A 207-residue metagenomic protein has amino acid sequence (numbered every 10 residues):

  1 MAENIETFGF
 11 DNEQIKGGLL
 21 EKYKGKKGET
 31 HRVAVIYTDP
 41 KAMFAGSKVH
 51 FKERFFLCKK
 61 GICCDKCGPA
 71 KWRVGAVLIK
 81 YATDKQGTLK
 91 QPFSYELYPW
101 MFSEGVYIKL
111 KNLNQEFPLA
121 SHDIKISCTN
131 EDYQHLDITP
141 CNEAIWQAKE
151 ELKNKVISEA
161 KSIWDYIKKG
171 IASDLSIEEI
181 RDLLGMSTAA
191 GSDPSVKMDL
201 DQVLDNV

Functional and structural regions predicted by a protein language model:
M1-E116, K161-K197, D201-V207: OB-fold ssDNA-binding interfaces and closely related basic DNA-contact patches used across DNA replication/repair
N112-L136: Elongated alpha-helical scaffolds
C128-E159: OB-fold/S1-family single-stranded nucleic acid-binding modules
